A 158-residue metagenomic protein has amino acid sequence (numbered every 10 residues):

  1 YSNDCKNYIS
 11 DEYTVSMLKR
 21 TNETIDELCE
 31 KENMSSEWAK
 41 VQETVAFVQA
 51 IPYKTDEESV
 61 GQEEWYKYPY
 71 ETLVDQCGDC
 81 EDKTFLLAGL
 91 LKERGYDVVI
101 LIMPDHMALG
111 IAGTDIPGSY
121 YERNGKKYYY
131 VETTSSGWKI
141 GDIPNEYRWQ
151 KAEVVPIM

Functional and structural regions predicted by a protein language model:
S2-D75, T134: Secondary-structure boundary elements
Q76-E81: A short, highly charged nucleic-acid-interacting micro-segment common to nuclease and nuclease-linked defense proteins
D82-M158: Hydrophobic/aromatic-rich core segments of domains that either
